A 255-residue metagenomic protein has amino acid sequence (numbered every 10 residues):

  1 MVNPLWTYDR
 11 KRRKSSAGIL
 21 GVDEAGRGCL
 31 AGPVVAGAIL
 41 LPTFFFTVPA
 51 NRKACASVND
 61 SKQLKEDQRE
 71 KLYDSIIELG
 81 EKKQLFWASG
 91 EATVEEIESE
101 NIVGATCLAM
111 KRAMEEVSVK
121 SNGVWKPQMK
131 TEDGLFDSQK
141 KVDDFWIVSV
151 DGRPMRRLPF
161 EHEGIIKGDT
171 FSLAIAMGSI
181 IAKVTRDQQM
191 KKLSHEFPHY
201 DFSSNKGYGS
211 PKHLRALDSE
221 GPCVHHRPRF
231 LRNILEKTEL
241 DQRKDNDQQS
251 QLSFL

Functional and structural regions predicted by a protein language model:
M1-L255: RNase H-like, Mg2+-dependent phosphodiesterase core, and more generally RNA phosphate-backbone-engaging helix-loop
